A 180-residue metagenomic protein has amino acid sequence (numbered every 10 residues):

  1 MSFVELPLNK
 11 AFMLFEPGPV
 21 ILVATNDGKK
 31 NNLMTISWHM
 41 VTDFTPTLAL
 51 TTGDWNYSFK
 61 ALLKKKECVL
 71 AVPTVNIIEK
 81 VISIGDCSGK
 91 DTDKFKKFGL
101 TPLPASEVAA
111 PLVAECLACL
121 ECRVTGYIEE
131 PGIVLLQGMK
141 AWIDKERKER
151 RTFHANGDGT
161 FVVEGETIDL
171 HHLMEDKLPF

Functional and structural regions predicted by a protein language model:
M1-F180: Basic, polyanion-binding surface patches
